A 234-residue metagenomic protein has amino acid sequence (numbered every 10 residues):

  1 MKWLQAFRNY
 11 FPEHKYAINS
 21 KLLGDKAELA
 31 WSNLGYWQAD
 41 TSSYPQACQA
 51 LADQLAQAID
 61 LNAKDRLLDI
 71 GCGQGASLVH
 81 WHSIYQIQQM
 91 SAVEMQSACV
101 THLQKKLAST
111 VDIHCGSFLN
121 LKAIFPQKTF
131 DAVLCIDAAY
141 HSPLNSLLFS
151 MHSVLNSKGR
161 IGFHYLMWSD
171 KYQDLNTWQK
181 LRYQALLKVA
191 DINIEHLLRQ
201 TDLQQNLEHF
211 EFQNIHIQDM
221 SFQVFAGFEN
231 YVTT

Functional and structural regions predicted by a protein language model:
M1-L23: N-terminal auxiliary segments of SAM/dcSAM-dependent transferases
Q46-A63: Conserved alpha-helix/loop element of class I SAM-dependent methyltransferases that forms part of the SAM/SAH-binding
L68-N120: Class I SAM-dependent methyltransferase SAM/SAH-binding core
A123-V133: A short acidic, Gly/Pro-enriched loop at the edge of an enzyme's catalytic core that lines a small-molecule cofactor
A132-N145: A short SAM/SAH-binding and catalytic strip from SAM-dependent methyltransferases
S146-R160: A short glycine-rich, Lys/Arg-flanked "PGG" loop and its adjoining helix->strand segment in the class I
G162-A185: Conserved class I S-adenosyl-L-methionine
L187-T234: Substrate-binding/catalytic lobe of Class I Rossmann-like enzymes that use SAM or dcSAM, i.e., the mid-to-C-terminal
